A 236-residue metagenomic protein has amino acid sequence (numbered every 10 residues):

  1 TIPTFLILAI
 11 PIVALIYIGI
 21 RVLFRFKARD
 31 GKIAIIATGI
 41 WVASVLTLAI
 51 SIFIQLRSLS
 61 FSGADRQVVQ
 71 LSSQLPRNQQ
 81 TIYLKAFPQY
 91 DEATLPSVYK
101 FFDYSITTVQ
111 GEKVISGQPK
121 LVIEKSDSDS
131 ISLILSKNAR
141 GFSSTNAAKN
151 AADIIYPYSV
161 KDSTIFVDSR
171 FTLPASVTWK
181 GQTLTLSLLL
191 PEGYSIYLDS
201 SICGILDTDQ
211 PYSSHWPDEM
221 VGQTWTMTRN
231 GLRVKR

Functional and structural regions predicted by a protein language model:
T1-P3: Membrane-interface segments at the starts/ends of alpha-helical transmembrane spans
F5-L8, V177: Generic alpha-helical structural element
L8-S44: Cytosolic-side transmembrane helix boundary signature
L48-S73: Hydrophobic alpha-helical transmembrane segments in integral membrane proteins
V68-R236: Extracytosolic and intramembrane catalytic regions of membrane-associated proteins in envelope/secretory systems
